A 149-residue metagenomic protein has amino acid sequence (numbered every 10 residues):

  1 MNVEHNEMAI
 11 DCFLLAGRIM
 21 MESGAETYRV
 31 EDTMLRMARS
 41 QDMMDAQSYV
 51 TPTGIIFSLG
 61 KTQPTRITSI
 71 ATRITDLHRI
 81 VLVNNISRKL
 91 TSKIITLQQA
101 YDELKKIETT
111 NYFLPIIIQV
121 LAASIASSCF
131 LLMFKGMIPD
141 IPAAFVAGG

Functional and structural regions predicted by a protein language model:
M1-I95: Soluble N-terminal domains of membrane-associated systems
D76-A122: Hydrophobic alpha-helical segments and helix pairs
Y112-G149: Core alpha-helical transmembrane segments of integral membrane proteins
